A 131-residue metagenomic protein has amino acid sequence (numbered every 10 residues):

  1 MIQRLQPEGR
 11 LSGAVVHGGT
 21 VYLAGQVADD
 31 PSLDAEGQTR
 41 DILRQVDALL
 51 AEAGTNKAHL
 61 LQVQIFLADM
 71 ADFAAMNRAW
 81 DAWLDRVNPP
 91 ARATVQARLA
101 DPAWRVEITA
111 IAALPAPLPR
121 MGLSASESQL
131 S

Functional and structural regions predicted by a protein language model:
M1-L61, L67-S131: N-terminal presequence-like segments and the immediate start of the first folded domain
